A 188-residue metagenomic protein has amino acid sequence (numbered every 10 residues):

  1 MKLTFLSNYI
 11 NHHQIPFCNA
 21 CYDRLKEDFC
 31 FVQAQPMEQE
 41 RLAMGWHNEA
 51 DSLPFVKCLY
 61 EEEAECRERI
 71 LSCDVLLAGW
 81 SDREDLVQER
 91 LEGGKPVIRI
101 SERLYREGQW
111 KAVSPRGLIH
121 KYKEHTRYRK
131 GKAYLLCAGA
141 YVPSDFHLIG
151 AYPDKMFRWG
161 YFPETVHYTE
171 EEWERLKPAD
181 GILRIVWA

Functional and structural regions predicted by a protein language model:
M1-D51, L71-C73: N-terminal subdomain of nucleotide-sugar transferases
L6, V32, I100-E102, A138 (+1 more regions): Generic beta-sheet signal
H13-Q14, M37-M44, D85-L86, E107-G108 (+1 more regions): Short, charged/polar "capping" segments at the starts of alpha-helices and the immediately preceding loops
E40-L71, L77-G79, R106-G108: A short, charged, and often flexible helix/loop element on the N-terminal side of the glycosyltransferase catalytic
A78-R83, S101-E102: Short His-centered aromatic/hydrophobic patch
R90-Q109, L136: Active-site proximal beta-strand in glycosyltransferases
Y105, S114-L135, S144-D145, I149: Membrane-proximal helix-turn-helix segments that form the acceptor-binding/catalytic region of lipid-linked
K130-A188: Donor nucleotide-sugar binding/catalytic pocket of nucleotide-sugar-dependent glycosyltransferases
